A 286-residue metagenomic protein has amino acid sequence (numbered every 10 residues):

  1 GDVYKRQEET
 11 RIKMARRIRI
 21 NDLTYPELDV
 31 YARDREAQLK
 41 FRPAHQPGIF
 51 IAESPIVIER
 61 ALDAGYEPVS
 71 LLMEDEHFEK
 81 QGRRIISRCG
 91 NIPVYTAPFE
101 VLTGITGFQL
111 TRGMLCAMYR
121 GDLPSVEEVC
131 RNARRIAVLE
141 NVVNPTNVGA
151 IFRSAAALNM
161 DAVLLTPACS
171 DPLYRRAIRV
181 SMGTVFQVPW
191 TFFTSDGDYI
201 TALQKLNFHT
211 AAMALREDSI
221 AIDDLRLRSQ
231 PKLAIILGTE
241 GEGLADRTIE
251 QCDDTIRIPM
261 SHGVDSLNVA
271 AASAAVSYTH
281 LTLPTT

Functional and structural regions predicted by a protein language model:
G1-Q7, T279-T285: Conserved small/polar residues in nucleotide/adenosyl-binding loops
M14-D75: Boundary-proximal intrinsically disordered activation/regulatory segments immediately upstream of a helical core
A15, T96, G121-D218: RNA substrate-binding interface of SAM-dependent RNA methyltransferases
K80-N91, T248: Short, aromatic/basic amphipathic alpha-helical patches
T103: Glycine/small-residue-rich loop that forms an oxyanion/phosphate-binding "nest" at active or ligand-binding sites
M114-C116, S154-L158, P172-V185, D246-L281: Structured adenosyl-cofactor binding patch, chiefly the S-adenosyl-L-methionine
M213-H262: Active-site/ligand-binding-proximal alpha/beta "capping" segment
